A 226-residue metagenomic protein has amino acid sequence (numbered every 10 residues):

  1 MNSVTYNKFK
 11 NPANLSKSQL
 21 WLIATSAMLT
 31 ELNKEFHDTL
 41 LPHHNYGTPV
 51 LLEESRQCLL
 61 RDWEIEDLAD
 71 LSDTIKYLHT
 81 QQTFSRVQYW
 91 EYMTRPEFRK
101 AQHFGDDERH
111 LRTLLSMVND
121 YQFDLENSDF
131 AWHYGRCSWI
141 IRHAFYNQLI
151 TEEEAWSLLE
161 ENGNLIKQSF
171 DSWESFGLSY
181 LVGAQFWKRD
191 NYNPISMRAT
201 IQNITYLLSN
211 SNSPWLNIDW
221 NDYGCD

Functional and structural regions predicted by a protein language model:
M1-E152, E160-D226: Polar/charged low-complexity regulatory segments
